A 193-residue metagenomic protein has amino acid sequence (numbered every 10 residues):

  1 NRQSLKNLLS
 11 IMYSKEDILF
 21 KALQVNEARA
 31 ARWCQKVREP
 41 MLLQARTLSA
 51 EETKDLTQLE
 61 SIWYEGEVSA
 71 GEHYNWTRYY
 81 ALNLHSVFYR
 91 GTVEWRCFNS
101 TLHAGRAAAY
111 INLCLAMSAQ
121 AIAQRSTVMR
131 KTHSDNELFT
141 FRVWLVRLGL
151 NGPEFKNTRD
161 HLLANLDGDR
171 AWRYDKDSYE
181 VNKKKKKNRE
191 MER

Functional and structural regions predicted by a protein language model:
R2-R193: C-terminal accessory/tail domains of diverse enzymes
